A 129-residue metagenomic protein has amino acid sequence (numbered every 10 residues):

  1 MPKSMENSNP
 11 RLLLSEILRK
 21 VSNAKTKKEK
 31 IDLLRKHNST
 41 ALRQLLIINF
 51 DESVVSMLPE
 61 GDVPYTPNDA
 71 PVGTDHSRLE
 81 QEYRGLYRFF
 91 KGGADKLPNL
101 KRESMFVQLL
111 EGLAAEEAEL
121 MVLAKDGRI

Functional and structural regions predicted by a protein language model:
M1-I129: N-terminal nucleic-acid-engaging modules of covalent nucleotidyltransferase systems
